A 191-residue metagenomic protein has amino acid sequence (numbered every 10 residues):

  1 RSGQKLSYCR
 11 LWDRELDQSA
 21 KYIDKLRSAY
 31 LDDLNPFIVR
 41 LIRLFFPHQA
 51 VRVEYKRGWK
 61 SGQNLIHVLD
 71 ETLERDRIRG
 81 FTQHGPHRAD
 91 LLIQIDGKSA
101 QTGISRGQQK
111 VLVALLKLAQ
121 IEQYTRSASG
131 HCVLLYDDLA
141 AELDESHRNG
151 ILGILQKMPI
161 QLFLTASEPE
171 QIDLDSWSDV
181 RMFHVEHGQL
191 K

Functional and structural regions predicted by a protein language model:
G3-V133, E142, S146, G150-Q161 (+2 more regions): Conserved NTPase motor "head" modules and their coupling/switch loops across ABC/AAA+ ATPases, GTPases, and GHKL ATPases
D137-L139: Walker B catalytic acidic pair
T165-S167: H-loop/switch region of ABC-family ATPase nucleotide-binding domains
V180-F183: Conserved short hydrophobic beta-strand within the ABC ATPase nucleotide-binding domain
